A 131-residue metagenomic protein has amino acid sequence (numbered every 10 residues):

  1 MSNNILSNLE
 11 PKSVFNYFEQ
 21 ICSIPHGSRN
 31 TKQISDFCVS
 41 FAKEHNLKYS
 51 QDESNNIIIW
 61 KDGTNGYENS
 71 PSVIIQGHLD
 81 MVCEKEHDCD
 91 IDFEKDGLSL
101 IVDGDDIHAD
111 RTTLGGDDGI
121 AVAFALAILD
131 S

Functional and structural regions predicted by a protein language model:
M1-I24: N-terminal hydrophobic or amphipathic helices/low-complexity stretches enriched in small/hydrophobic/Pro/Gly
I5, L9, H26-R29, T112-G116: Alpha-helix capping and helix-loop boundary segments enriched in small/acidic/polar residues
F15, E19, V39, V122-D130: Predominant activation on well-ordered alpha-helical scaffold segments within soluble catalytic domains
I21-I24, H45, S131: Change "in soluble alpha/beta enzymes" to "in soluble alpha/beta proteins
I24-H26, K61, G77, R111: Short glycine-centered, acidic/aromatic-flanked micro-motifs in structured strand/loop junctions that mark active-site
G27-P71: A non-catalytic alpha/beta surface segment that caps or lines the substrate-entry region of metallo-dependent hydrolase
Y67-S131: Active-site metal-coordination/substrate-binding segment of hydrolases, especially metallo-dependent peptidases
